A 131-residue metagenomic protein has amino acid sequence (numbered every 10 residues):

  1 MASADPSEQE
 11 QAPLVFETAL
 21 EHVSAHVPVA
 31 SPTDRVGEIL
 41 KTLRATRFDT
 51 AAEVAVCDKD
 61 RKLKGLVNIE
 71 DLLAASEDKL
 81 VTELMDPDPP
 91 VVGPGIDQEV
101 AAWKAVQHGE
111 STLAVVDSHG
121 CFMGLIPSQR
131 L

Functional and structural regions predicted by a protein language model:
A2-E21: Long, charged amphipathic helices and adjacent flexible linkers at domain junctions
A12, L20, A25, G37 (+1 more regions): Cytosolic/nucleoplasmic/matrix-facing N-terminal domains/tails of membrane-anchored or organelle-targeted proteins
V15-V29, L40-K41, D78-P89: Bateman (tandem CBS) regulatory domains
E17, D34, V67, K79 (+2 more regions): Short beta-to-alpha loop/turn elements within the nucleotide-binding domains of ABC transporters
H22, L43, R61, L84 (+2 more regions): Terminal peptide-recognition signature
S24, D49-T50, A55, K62-D78 (+3 more regions): Short beta->alpha transition motifs characteristic of CBS
A30-T50, S76, V92-E110, V116-D117: The conserved cystathionine-beta-synthase
G65, L84-D97: Short, solvent-exposed cationic patches
